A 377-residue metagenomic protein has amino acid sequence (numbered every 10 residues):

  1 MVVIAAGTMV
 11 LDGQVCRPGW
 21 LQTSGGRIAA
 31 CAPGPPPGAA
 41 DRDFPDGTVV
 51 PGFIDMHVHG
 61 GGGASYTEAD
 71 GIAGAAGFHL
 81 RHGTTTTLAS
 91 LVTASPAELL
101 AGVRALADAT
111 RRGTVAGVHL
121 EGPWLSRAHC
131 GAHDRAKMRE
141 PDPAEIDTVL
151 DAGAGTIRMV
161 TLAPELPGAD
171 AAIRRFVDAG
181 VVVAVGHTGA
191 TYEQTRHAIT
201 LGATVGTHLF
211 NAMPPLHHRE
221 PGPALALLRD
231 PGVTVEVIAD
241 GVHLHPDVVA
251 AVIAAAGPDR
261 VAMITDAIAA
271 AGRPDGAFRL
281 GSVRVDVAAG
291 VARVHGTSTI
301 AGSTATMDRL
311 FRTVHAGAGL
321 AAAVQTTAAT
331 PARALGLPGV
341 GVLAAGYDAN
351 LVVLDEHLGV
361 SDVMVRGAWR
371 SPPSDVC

Functional and structural regions predicted by a protein language model:
M1-P37, A368, D375: N-terminal metal-binding scaffold of metallo-dependent hydrolase/deaminase domains
V2-A6, P36-A73, G77: Replace "His-x-His-based motif
V3, G52-I54, A184, V261-I264 (+1 more regions): Residue-level marker for buried hydrophobic side chains located in beta-strands that build the well-ordered beta-sheet
G7, R333, L343-C377: C-terminal cap of metal-dependent C-N hydrolases
H59-G63, A73-G102, T114-S126, A154-E165 (+4 more regions): Divalent metal-dependent hydrolysis catalytic cores, especially in the metallo-beta-lactamase
G77-L88, S126-A154, H197-L209, M213 (+3 more regions): Active-site gating loops and adjacent loop-to-helix segments of metal-dependent hydrolytic enzymes
D147, D151-R273: Active-site core of metal-dependent hydrolases
A226-E236, G241, I253-T265, A271-Y347 (+1 more regions): His/Asp/Glu-enriched, well-ordered alpha-helical/loop segment that forms or immediately abuts the divalent-metal
